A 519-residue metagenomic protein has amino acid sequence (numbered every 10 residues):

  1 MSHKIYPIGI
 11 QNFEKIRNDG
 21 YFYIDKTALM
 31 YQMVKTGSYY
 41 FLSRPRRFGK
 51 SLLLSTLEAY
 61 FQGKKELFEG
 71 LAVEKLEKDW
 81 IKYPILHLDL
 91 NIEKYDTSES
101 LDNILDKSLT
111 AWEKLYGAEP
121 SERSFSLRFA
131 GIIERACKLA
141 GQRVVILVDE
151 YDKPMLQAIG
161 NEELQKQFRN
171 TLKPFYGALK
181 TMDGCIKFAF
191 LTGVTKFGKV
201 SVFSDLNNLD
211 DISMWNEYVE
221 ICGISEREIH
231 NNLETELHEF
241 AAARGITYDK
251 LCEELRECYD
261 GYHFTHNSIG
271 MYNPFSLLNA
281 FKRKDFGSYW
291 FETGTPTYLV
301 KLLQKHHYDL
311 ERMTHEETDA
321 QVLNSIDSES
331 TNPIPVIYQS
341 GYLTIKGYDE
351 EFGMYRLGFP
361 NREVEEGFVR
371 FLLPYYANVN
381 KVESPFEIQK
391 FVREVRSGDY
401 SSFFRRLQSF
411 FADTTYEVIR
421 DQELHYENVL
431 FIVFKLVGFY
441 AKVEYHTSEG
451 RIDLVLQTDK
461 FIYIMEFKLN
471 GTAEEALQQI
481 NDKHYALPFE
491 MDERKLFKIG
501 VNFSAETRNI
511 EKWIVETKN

Functional and structural regions predicted by a protein language model:
M1-Q422, V437: Phosphate-binding site recognition
A136-A140, V433-D459: Active-site metal-binding core of divalent-cation-utilizing nuclease and nuclease-like domains
V145, F461-Y463, F497: Structural motif
Q165-N170, L469-A486: Mg2+/Mn2+-dependent nuclease catalytic core
F175-M182, P335-L343, F431-K435, Q479-I499: Metal-dependent nuclease catalytic cores in nucleic-acid-processing enzymes, especially RNase H-like/related
L430, I452-L469, K483: Conserved catalytic cores of phosphodiester-cleaving nucleases, focusing on short active-site segments
P488, D492-N519: Domain-level recognition of nuclease-like catalytic cores that cleave nucleotide substrates
